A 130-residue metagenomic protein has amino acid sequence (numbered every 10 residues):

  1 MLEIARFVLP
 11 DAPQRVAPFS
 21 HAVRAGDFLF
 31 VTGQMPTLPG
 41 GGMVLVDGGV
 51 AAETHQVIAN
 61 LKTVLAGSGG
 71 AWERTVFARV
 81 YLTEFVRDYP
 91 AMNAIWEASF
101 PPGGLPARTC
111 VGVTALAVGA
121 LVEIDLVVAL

Functional and structural regions predicted by a protein language model:
M1-A59, T63-V76, L82-L130: N-terminal presequence-like segments and the immediate start of the first folded domain
